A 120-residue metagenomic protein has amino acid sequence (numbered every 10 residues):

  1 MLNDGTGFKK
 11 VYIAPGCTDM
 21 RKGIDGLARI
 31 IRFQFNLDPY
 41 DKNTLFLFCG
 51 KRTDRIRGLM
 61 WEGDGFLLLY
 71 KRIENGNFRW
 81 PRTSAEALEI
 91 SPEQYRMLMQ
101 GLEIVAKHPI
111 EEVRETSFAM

Functional and structural regions predicted by a protein language model:
M1-M120: Polybasic/polar functional segments that serve as interface/processing modules
